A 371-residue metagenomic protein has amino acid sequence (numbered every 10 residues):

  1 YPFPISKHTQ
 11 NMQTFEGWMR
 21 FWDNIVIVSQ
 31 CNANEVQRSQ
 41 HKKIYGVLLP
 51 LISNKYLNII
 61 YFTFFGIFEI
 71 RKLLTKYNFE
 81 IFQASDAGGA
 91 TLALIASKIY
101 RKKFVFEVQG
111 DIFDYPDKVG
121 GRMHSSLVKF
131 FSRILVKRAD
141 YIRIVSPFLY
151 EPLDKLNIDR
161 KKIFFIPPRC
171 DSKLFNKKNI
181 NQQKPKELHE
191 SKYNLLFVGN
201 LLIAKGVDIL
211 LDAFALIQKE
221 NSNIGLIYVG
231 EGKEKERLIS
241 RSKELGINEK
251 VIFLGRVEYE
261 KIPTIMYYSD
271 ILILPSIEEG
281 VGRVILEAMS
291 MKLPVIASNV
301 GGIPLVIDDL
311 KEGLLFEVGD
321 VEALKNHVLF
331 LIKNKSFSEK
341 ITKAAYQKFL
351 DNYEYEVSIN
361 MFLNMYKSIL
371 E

Functional and structural regions predicted by a protein language model:
Y1-E35: N-terminal subdomain of nucleotide-sugar transferases
I5-Q10, Y61, F65, K103-V105 (+1 more regions): Nucleotide-sugar donor phosphate/pyrophosphate-binding loop at the beta->alpha transition of glycosyltransferases
Q13-E16, R71, T91, I95-I99 (+2 more regions): Membrane-proximal helix-turn-helix segments that form the acceptor-binding/catalytic region of lipid-linked
V136, R256-V257, T264-S269: Short alpha-helical donor nucleotide-sugar binding micro-motif in glycosyltransferases
F148, R169: Carbohydrate-associated surface elements
I277: Aromatic "clamp/platform" in nucleotide-sugar-dependent glycosyltransferases that forms part of the donor/acceptor
P294-A297: Short hydrophobic beta-strand element within catalytic cores of glycosyltransferases and related nucleotide-activated
D309-L310, L314-V321, F330-K335: Conserved acidic donor-binding segment of nucleotide-sugar-dependent glycosyltransferases
